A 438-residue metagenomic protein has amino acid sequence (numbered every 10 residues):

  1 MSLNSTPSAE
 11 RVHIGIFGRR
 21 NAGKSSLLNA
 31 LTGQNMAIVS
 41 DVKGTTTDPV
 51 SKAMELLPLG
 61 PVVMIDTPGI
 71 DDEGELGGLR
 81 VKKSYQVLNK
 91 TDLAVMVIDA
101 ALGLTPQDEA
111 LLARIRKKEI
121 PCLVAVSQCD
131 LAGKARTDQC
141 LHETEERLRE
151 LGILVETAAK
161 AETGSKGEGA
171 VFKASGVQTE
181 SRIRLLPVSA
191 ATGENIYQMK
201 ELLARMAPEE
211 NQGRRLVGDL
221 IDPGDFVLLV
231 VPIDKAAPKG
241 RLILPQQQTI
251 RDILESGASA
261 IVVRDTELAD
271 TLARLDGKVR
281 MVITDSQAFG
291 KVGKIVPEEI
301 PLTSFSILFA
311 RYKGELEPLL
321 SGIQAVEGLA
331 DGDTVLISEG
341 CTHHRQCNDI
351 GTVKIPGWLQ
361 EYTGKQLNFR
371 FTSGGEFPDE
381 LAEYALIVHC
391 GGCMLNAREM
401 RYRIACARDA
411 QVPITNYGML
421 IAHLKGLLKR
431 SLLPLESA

Functional and structural regions predicted by a protein language model:
M1-D72, G78: Conserved G1/Walker A P-loop phosphate-binding module
G23, D130-A132, C140, S189-E209 (+2 more regions): Conserved GTPase G-domain signal focused on the G5
T47-S51, T67-T91, V97-R116, N211-V217 (+3 more regions): Switch II of P-loop NTPase G domains
L57, L79-I183, P245-I253, G257 (+3 more regions): Conserved C-terminal guanine-recognition region of P-loop GTPase G domains, centered on the G4
T67, I98-A101, L123-T137, L186-E194 (+7 more regions): G-domain G4 guanine-recognition motif of GTPases
T91, V279, Y384: An anion/phosphate-binding loop that grips the pyrophosphate of nucleotide cofactors and donors
E156-T163, V171-S175, T179-R182, L186-L254 (+2 more regions): C-terminal end of P-loop GTPase domains and the immediately downstream helical coupling element
R311-Q366, R370, G375-E376, L381: Redox- and metal-dependent alpha/beta enzyme cores, enriched for Fe-S-associated oxidoreductases and cofactor-handling
